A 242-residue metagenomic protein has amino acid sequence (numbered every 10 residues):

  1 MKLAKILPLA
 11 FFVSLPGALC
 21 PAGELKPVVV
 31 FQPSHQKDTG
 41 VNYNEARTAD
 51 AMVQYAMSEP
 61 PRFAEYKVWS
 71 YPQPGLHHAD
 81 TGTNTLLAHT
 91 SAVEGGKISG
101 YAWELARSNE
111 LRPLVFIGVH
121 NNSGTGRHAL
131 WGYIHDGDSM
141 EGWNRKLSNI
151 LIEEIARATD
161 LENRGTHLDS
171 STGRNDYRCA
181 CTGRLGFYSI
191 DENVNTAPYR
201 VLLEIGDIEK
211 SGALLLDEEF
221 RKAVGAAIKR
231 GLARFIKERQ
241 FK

Functional and structural regions predicted by a protein language model:
M1-P8: Bacterial N-terminal signal peptides that target proteins for export
P8-P16: Bacterial N-terminal signal peptides
A18-A22: Sec/Tat signal peptide C-region and signal peptidase I cleavage site
G23-K146: Catalytic-core regions of hydrolytic enzymes
V30, G118-N122, H167-K242: Active-site-adjacent mobile loop/cap segments within catalytic or ligand-binding domains
Y55, E59, K146, I150-A158 (+1 more regions): Generic non-transmembrane alpha-helical segments
F63-P74, G118-H120, T159-S170, R239-K242: Surface-exposed patches in mature extracellular/periplasmic domains of secreted proteins
N144-R184: Active-site-adjacent substrate-binding region of metalloamidase/peptidase-like peptide-processing proteins
